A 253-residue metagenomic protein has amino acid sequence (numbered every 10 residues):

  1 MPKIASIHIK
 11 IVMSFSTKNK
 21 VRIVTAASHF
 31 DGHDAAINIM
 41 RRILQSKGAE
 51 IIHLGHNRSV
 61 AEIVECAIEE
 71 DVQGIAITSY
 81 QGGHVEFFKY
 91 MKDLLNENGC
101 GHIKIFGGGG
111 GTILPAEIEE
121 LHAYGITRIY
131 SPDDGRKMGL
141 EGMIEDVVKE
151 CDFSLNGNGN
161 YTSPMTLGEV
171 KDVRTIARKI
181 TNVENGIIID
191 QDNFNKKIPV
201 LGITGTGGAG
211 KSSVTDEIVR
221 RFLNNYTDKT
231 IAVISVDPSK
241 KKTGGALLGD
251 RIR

Functional and structural regions predicted by a protein language model:
T25-S46, H53, S239-R253: Glycine-rich phosphate/diphosphate-binding loop of Rossmann-like nucleotide-binding domains
F30, I37-G142: Cofactor-cradling patches in redox/metallo enzymes
L140-P199: Extreme N-terminal, non-catalytic leader segments that precede Walker-type/kinase nucleotide-binding cores
T181-E184, I188-I198, I218-R253: Nucleotide-state-sensitive switch-loop elements of NTP-binding domains
I203: Hydrophobic anchor at the beta1->P-loop junction of P-loop NTPases
G208: Walker A (P-loop) phosphate-binding loop of P-loop NTPases
K211: Conserved lysine of the Walker
V214: Hydrophobic positions on the alpha1 helix immediately C-terminal to the Walker A/P-loop
